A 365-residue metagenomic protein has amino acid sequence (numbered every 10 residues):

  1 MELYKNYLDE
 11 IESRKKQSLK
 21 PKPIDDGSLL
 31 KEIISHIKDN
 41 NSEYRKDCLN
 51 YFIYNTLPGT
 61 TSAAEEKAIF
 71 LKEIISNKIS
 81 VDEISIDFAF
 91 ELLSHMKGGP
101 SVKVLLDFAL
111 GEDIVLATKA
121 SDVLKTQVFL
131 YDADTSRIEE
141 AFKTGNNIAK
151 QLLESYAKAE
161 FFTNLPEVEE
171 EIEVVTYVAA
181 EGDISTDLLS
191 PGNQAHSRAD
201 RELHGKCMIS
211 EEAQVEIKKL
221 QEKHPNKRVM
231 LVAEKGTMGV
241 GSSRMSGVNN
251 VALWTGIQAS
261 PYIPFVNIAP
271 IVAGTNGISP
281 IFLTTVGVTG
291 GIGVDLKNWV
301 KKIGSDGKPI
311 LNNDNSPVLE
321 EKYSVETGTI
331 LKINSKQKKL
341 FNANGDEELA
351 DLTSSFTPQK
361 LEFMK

Functional and structural regions predicted by a protein language model:
E2-D39: Amphipathic alpha-helical packing elements
Y4-Y7, L30, R45, K67-A68 (+5 more regions): Short amphipathic alpha-helical segments that mediate assembly, nucleic-acid/protein binding, or membrane association
Q17-K22, K46-T61, S76, E83-G98 (+3 more regions): Structural detector for internal amphipathic alpha-helices that build alpha-solenoid repeat scaffolds
G27-I34, P58-N77, G98-L110, F129-A141: Amphipathic alpha-helical scaffolding segments comprising HEAT/armadillo-like alpha-solenoid repeats
S28-R45, T353-M364: Short, surface-exposed, low-complexity cationic segments
K38-E43, S76-I84, A109-L116, A141-G145: Short coil turns that connect the paired helices of HEAT/ARM alpha-solenoid repeats
F108-A109, L116-K365: Fe-S-dependent hydro-lyases/dehydratases of central metabolism
